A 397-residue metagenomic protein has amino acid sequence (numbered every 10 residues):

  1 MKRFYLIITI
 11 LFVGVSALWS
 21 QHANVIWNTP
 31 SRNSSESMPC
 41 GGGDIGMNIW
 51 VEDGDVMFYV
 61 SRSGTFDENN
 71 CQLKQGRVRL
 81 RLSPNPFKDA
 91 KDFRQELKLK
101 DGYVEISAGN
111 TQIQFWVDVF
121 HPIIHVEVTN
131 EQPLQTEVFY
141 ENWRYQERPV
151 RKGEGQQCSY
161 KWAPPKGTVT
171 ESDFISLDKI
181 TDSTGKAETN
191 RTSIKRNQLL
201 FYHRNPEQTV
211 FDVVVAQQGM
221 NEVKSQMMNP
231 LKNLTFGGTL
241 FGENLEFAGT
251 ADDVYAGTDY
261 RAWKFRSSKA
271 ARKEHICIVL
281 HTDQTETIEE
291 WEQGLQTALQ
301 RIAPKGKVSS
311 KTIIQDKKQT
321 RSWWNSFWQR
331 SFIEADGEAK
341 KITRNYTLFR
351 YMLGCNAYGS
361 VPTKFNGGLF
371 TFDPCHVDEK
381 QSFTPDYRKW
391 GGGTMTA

Functional and structural regions predicted by a protein language model:
M1-Q21: Bacterial Sec-dependent N-terminal signal peptides
Q21-A397: Aromatic-residue-lined binding/catalytic grooves and analogous aromatic/hydrophobic interfacial grooves in multimeric
